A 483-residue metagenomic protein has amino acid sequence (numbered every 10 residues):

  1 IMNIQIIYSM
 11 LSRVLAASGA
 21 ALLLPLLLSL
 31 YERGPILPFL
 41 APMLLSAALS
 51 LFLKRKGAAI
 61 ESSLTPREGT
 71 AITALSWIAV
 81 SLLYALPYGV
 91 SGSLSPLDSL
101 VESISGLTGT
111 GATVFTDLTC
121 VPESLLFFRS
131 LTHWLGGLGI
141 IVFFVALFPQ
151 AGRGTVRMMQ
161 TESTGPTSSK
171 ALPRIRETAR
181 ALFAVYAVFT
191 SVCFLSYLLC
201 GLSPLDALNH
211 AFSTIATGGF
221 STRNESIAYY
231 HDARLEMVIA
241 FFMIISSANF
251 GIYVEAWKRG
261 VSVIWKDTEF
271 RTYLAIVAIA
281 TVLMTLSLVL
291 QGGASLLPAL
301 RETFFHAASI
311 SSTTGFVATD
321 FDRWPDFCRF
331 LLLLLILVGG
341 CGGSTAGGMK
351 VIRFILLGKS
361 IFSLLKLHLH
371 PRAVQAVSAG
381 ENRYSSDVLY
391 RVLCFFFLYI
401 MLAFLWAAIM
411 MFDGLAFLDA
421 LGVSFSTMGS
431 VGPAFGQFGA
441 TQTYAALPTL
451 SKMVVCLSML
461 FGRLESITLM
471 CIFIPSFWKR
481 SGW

Functional and structural regions predicted by a protein language model:
I1-W483: Membrane-proximal intracellular helices of multi-pass ion channels
